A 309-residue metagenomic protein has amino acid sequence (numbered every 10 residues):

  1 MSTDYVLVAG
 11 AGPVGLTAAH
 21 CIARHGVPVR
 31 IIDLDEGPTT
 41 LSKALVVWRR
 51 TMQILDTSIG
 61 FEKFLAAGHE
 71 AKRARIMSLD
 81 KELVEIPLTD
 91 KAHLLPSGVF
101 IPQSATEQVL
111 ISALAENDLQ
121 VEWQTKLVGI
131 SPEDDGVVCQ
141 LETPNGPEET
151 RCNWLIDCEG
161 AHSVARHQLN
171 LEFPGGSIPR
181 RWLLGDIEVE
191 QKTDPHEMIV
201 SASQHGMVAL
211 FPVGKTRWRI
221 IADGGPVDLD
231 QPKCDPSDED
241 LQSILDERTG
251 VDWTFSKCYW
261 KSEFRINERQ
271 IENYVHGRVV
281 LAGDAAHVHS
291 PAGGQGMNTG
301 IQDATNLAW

Functional and structural regions predicted by a protein language model:
D4, N145-W154: Core beta-strand elements of the Rossmann-like FAD/NAD(P) dinucleotide-binding domain in flavoenzyme oxidoreductases
A9, P102, T150-G160: Short hydrophobic core segments
A9-R24, L110, C258, F264-W309: Conserved mid-domain beta->alpha element of the FAD-binding
G10-G12, L34, Q103: Glycine-rich Rossmann-fold phosphate-binding loop(s) that bind the pyrophosphate of adenine dinucleotide cofactors
A23-K43: Glycine-rich FAD pyrophosphate-binding loop
T40-A115, F211-P212: Active-site-adjacent segment of FAD-dependent monooxygenases/related oxidoreductases
S112, W154, C158-I266: Conserved FAD-binding catalytic core of PHBH/FMO-like flavoproteins
W123-V137: A conserved short coil-to-beta-strand element within the FAD-binding core of flavoproteins
